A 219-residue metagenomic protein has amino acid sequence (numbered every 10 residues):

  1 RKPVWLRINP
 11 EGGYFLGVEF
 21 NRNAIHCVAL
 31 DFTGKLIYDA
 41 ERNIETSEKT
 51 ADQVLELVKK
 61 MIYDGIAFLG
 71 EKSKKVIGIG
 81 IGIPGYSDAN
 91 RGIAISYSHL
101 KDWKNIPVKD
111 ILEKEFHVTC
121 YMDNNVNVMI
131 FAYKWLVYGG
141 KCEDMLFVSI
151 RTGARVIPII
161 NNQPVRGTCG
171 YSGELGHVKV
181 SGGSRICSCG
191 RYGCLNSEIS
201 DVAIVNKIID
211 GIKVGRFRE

Functional and structural regions predicted by a protein language model:
K2-D39, F147-I160: Gly/Thr-rich phosphate-binding beta-strand-loop-beta motif of the actin/hexokinase/Hsp70
L30, R42, L100, G170-Y171: Residue-level structural signal for beta-strand termini and adjacent loop
L36, A94, P164-V165: Hydrophobic "anchor" residues
E41-D144: Glycine-rich phosphate-binding loop and adjoining helix at the ATP-binding site of ATP-dependent phosphoryl-transfer
L57-F68, T119-C120, V180-V202: Short, solvent-exposed cationic patches
K141-E198: Glycine-rich phosphate-binding loop of actin/hexokinase-like ATP-binding domains
L195-E219: A mobile "lid/hinge" subdomain adjacent to the ATP/sugar-phosphate binding pocket shared across diverse ATP-dependent
